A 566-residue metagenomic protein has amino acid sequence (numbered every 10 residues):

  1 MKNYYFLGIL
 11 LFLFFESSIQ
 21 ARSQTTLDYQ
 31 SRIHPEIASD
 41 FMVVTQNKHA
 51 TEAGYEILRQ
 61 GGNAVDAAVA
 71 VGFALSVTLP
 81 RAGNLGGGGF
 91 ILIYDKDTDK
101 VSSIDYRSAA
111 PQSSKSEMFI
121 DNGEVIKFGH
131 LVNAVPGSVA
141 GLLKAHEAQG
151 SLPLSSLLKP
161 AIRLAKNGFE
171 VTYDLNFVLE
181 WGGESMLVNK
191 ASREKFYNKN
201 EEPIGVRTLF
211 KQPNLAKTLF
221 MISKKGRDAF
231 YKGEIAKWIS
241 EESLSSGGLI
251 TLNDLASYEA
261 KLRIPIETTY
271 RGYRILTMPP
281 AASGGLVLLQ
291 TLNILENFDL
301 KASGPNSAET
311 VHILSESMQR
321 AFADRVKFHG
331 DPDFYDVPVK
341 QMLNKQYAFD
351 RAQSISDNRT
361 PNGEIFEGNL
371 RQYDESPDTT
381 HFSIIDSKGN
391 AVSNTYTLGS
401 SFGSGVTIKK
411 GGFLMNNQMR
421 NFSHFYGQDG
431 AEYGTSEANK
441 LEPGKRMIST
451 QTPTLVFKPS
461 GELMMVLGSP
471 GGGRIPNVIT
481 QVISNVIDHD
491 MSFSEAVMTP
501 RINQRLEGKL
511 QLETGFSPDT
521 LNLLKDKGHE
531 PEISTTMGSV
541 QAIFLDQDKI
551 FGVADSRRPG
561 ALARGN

Functional and structural regions predicted by a protein language model:
M1-Y4: Positively charged n-region of N-terminal signal peptides that target proteins for export
L7-S17: Bacterial N-terminal signal peptides
R22-E52, E56, G62-K225, F230-K232 (+4 more regions): Noncatalytic scaffold domains of N-terminal-nucleophile
V77-Y94, T98-S102, L249-T251, A391-P459 (+1 more regions): Active-site rim segments in enzyme catalytic domains, especially the processed small/beta chain of N-terminal
G83-N84, G88-D95, T380-I384, P453-L455 (+2 more regions): Short beta-strand scaffold segments in enzyme catalytic cores
L262, S376-T379, S401, S449-Q451: Short, small/polar residue-rich loop motifs at catalytic or cofactor-binding pockets
F298-L398, K410-G411, Y426, D555: Internal maturation/activation junctions in enzymes
F425, K445-R446, I479, D488-T535: Extended C-terminal subregions enriched in glycine
